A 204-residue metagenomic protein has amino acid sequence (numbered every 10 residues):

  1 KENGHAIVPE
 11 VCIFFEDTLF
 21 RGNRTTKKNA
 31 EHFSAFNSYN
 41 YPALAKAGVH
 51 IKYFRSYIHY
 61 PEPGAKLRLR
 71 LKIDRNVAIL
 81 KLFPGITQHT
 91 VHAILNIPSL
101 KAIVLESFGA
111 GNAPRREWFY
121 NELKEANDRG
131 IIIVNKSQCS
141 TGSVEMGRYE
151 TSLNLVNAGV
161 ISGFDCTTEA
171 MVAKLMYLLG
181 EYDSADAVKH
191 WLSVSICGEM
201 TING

Functional and structural regions predicted by a protein language model:
K1-T25, S162: Short, glycine-/small-residue-rich phosphate/pyrophosphate-handling segment
C12, R21-A110, R115-R116, V194-G204: Accessory alpha-helical/coil subdomains and C-terminal extensions that flank or cap enzyme catalytic cores
T18, P84, S140: Short, glycine/serine-rich, charged loops/turns that create anion-binding and catalytic segments at active sites
A110-G204: C-terminal non-catalytic interaction/assembly regions of soluble proteins
